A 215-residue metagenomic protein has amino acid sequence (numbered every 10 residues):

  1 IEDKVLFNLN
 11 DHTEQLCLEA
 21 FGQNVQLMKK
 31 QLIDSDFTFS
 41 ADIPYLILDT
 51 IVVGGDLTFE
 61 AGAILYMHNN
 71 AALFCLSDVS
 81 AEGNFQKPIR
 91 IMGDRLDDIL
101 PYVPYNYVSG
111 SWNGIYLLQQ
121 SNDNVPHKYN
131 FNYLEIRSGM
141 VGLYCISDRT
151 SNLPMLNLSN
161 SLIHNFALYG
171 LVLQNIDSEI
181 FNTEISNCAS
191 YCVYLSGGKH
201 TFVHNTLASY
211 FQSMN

Functional and structural regions predicted by a protein language model:
I1-N215: Beta-strand/loop edge motif enriched in small/polar residues
